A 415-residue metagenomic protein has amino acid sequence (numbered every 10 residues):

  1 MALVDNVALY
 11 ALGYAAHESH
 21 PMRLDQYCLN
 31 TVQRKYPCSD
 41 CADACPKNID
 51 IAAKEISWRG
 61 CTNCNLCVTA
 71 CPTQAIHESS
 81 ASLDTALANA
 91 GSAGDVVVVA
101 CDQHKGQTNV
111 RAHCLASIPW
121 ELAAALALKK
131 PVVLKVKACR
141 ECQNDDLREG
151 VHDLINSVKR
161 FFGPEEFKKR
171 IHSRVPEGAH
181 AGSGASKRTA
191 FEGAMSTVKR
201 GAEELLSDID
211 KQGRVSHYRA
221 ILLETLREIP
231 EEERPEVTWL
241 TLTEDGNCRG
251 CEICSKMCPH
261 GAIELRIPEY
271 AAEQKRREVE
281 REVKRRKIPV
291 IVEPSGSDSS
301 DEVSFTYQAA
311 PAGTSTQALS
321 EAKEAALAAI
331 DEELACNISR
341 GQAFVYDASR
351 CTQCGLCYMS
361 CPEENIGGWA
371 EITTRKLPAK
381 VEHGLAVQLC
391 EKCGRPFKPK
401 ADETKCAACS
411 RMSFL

Functional and structural regions predicted by a protein language model:
M1-S39, A90-E278, V283-I291, F305-Y307 (+6 more regions): Non-ligating segments of multi-cofactor redox enzymes
A42, P46-H77: Helix-enriched interaction subdomains in cytosolic or periplasmic regions, typified by TIR/SEFIR signaling/NADase cores
L66-D84, Y358-R375: Short, structured interface segments
S80-G94: ABC transporter nucleotide-binding domain
I291-V292, D298: Compositionally biased low-complexity segments, especially N-terminal hydrophobic helices that form the hydrophobic
D298-D301, Y307: Intrinsic-disorder-associated, low-complexity terminal segments enriched in Asp/Asn/His/Tyr and depleted of Lys/Arg
Y346: Polyanion-binding interface signature
